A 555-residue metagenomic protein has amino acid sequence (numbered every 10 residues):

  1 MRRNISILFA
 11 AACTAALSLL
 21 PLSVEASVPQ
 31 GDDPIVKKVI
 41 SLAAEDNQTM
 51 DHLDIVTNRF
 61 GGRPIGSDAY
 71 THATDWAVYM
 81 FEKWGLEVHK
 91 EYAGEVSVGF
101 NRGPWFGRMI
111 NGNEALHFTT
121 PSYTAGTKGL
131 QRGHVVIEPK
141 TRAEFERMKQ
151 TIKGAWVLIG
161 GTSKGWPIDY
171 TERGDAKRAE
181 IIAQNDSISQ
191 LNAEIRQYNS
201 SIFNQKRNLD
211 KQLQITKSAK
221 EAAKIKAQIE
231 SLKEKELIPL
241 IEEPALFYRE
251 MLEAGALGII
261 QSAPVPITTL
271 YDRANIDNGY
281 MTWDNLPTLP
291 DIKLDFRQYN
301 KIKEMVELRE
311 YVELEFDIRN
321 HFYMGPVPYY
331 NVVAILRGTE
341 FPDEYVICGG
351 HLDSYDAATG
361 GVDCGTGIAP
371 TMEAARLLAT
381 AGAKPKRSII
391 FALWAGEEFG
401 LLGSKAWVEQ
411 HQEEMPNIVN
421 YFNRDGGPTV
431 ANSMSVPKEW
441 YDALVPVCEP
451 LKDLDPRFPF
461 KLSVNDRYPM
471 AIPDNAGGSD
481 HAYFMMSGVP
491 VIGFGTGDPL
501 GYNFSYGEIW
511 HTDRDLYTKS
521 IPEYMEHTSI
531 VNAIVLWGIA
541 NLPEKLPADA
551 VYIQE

Functional and structural regions predicted by a protein language model:
A10-P21: Bacterial N-terminal signal peptides
S27-D32, E45, D54, N58-K220: Noncatalytic luminal/extracellular "stalk/propeptide" segments of secretory-pathway proteins
G31-S67, A93, Y271-N275, G279 (+3 more regions): N-terminal capping segment at the start of a domain
D33-I35, H117, S122-R147, N278-G361 (+3 more regions): Soluble metallo-hydrolase cores and metallopeptidase-like ectodomains found primarily in the secretory/periplasmic
V36-A44, N58-D68, G133-P139, R147 (+10 more regions): Second-shell loop/turn segments in exported
G112-A115, G154, K164-G165, E194-Y198 (+7 more regions): Metal-dependent peptidase/peptidase-like ectodomains
A223, K235, Y248, L252 (+3 more regions): Active-site-adjacent substrate-binding region of metalloamidase/peptidase-like peptide-processing proteins
E236-P239, L246, E250, P328-N331 (+1 more regions): Acidic/histidine-rich catalytic neighborhood of metal-dependent amide-processing enzymes
